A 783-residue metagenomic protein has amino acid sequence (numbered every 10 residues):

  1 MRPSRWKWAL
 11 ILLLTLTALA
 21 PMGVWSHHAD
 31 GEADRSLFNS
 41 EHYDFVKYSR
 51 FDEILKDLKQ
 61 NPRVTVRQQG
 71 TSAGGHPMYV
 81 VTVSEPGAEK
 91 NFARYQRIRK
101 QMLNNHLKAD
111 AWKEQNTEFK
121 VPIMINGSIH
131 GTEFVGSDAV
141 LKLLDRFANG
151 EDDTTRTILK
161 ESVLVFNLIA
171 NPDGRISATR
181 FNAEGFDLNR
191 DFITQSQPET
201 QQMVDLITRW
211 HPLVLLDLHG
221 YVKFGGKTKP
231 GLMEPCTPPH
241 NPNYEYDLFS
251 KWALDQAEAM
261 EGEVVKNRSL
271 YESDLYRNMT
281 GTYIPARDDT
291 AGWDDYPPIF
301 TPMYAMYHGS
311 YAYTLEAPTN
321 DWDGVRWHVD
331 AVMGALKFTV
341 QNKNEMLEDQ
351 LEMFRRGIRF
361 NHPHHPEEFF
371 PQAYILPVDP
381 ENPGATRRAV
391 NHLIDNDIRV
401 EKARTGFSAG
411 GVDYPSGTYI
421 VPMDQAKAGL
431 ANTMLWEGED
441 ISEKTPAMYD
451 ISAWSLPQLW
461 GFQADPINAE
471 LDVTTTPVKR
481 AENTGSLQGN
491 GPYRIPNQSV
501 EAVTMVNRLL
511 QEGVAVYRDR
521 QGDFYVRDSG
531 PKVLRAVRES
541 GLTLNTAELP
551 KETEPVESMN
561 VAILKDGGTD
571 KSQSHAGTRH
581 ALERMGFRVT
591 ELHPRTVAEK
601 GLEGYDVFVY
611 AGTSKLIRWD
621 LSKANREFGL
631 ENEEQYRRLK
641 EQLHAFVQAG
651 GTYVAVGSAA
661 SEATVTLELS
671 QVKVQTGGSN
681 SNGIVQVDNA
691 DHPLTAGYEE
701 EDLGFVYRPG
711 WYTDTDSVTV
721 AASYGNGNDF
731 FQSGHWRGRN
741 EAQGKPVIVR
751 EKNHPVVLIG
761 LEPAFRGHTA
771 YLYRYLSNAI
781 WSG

Functional and structural regions predicted by a protein language model:
M1-L10: Bacterial N-terminal signal peptides that target proteins for export
I11-P21: Bacterial N-terminal signal peptides
H27-F134, A148-N149, I158-L159, R190 (+5 more regions): Intrinsic-disorder/low-complexity accessory segments
E118-P122, N126, G136-G185: Short helix-loop-beta-strand segments that form the rim/entrance of peptidase-like active sites
I125-G127, N167-I169, L215-L218, V656: Active-site neighborhood of phospho(di)ester-bond hydrolases with catalytic His/Asp-centered motifs
I169-I176, L218-G225, A659-A660: Short, solvent-exposed turn/loop segments enriched in Gly/Ser/Thr/Pro and often Arg
G174-T179, G226-K227, L616-D620: Short acidic/His/Gly/Ser-rich catalytic and metal-binding motifs that mark active-site loops of diverse hydrolases
I207, H211-Y221: Proline-aspartate-enriched helix->loop->beta-strand connector
